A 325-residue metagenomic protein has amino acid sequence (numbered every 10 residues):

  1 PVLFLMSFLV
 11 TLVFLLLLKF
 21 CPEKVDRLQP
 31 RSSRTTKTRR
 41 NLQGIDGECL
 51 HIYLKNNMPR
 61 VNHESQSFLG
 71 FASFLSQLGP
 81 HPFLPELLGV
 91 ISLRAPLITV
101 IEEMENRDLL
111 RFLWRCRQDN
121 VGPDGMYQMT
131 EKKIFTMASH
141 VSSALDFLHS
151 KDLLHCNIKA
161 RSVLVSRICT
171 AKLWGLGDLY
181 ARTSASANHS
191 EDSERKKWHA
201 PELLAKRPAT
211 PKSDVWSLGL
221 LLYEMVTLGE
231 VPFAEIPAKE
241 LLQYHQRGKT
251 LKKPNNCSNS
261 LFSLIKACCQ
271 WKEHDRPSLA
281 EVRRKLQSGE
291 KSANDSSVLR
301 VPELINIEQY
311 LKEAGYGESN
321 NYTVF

Functional and structural regions predicted by a protein language model:
V61-E86: The N-lobe alphaC helix and its flanking beta3-alphaC-beta4 segment of protein kinase-like domains, centered on
E86-L97: Short beta-strand micro-motifs within the conserved protein kinase catalytic domain, predominantly in the N-lobe
R117-T136: Activation segment of protein kinase catalytic domains, centered on the conserved DFG
L145, H149-S166: Catalytic-loop of the protein kinase fold
R161-K197: Activation segment/activation loop of eukaryotic-type protein kinase catalytic domains
D214: Conserved catalytic-loop aspartate of Hanks-type protein kinases
W271-H274, E281-S296: Terminal C-lobe "cap" of eukaryotic-type protein kinase domains
D295-F325: Regulatory extensions appended to serine/threonine kinase catalytic cores
